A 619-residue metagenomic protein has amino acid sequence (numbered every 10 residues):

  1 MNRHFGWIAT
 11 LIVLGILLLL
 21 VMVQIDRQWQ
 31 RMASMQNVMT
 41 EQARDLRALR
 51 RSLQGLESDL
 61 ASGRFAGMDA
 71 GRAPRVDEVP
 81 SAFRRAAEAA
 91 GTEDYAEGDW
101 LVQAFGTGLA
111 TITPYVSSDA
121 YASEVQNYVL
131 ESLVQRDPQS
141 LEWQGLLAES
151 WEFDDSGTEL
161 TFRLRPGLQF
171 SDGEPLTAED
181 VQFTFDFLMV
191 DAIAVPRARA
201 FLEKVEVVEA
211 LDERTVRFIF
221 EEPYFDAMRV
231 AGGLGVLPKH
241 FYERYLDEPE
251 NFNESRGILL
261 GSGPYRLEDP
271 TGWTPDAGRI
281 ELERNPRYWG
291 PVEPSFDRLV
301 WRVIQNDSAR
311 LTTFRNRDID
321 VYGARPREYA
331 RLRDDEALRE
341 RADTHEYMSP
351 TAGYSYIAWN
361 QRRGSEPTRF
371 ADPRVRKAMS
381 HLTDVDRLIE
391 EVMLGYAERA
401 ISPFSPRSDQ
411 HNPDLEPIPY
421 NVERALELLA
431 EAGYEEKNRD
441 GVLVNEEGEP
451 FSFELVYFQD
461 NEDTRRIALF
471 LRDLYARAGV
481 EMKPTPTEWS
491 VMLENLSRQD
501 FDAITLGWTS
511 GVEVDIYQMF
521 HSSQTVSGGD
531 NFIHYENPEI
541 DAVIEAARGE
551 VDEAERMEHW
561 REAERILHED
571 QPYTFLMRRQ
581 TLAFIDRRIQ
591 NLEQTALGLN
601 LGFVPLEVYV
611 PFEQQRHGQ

Functional and structural regions predicted by a protein language model:
G15-L18, S58-R85, R284, Y347-M348 (+5 more regions): Detector for C-terminal structural segments
Q28, M35, Q42, Q103 (+3 more regions): Ligand/substrate-recognition segments at binding pockets and active sites
V38-A48, E149-A194, R217, R310-R315 (+1 more regions): Aromatic- and charge-enriched surface segment that lines or borders ligand/interaction sites
A86-A87, D99-D155, D186, L260-S262: N-terminal lobe/hinge region of extracytoplasmic solute-binding protein
D94, R163, A198-L246: Surface-exposed binding/hinge segments that line and control ligand-binding clefts or catalytic entry sites
A120, E124, V134-E142, L234-P294 (+4 more regions): Gly/Pro-rich hinge or "lid" segments in bacterial periplasmic/extracellular proteins
V208, E268-E281, R302-E366, D386 (+2 more regions): Extracellular/periplasmic solute-recognition and catalytic clefts
N253-E254, L282, P286-L332, R472-D473 (+1 more regions): Ligand-site clamp/hinge motif
